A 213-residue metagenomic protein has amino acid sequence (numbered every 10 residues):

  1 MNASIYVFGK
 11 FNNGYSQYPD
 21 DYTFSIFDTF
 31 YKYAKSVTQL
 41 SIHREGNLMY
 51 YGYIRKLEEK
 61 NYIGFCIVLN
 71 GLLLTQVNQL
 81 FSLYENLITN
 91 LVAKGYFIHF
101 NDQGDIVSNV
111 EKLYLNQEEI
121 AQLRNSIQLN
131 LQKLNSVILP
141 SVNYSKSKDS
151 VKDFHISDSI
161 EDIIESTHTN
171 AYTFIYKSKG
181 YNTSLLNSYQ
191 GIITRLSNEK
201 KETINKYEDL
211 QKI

Functional and structural regions predicted by a protein language model:
M1-K212: N-terminal module detector in large eukaryotic regulators
